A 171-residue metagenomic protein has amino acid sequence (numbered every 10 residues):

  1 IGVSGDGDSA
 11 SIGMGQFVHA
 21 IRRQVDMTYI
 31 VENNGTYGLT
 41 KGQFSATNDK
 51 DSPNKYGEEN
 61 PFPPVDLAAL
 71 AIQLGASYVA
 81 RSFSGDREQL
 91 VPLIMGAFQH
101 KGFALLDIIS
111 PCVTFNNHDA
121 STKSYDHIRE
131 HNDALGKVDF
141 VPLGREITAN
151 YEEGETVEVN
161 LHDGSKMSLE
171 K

Functional and structural regions predicted by a protein language model:
I1, D26-I30, A69, S77-A80 (+1 more regions): Structural motif
I1, T36-K41, F62-A71, T114-H118 (+1 more regions): Low-complexity, flexible helical/coil segments
I1-G38, V91-P92: Thiamine diphosphate
S9-I12, T36-K41, A46, R87-L90 (+1 more regions): Short, well-ordered, mixed-charge alpha-helical segments that flank or form enzyme active sites
S45-A97: Conserved thiamine diphosphate
N54-P63, F103-T114, N132-D139: Short, basic, helix/turn surface patches
A76-H131: ATP/pyrophosphate-binding catalytic subdomain of soluble kinases
C112-K171: Flexible, low-complexity linker and terminal segments
